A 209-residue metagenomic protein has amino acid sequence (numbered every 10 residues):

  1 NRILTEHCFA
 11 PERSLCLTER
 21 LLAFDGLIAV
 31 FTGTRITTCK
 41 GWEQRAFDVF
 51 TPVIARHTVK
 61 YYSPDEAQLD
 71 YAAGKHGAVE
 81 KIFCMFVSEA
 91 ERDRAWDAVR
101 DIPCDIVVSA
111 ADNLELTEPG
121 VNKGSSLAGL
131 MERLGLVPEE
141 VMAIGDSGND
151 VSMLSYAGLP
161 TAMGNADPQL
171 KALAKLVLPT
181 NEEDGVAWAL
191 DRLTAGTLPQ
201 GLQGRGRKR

Functional and structural regions predicted by a protein language model:
N1-R2, R35: Detector for glycine-centered tight turns/loop "hinges" at secondary-structure junctions
R2-L15: Glycine/small-residue-rich loop that forms an oxyanion/phosphate-binding "nest" at active or ligand-binding sites
I3-L4, R45, P52, G158 (+1 more regions): Active-site regions of enzymes building and remodeling cell-envelope glycoconjugates
T5-C8, R45-V49, S125, T180-N181 (+1 more regions): Short, hinge-like loop/turn segments at secondary-structure boundaries
F9, V87-A90, N165, N181: Short coil/turn linker and secondary-structure boundary residues
S14-R20, F24-I144, G148, M153: Conserved acidic, metal-coordinating active-site core of Asp-based, Mg2+-dependent phosphoryl-transfer enzymes
L114-R209: Mg2+-dependent phosphoryl-transfer enzymes with acidic/Ser/Thr/Gly-rich catalytic loops
